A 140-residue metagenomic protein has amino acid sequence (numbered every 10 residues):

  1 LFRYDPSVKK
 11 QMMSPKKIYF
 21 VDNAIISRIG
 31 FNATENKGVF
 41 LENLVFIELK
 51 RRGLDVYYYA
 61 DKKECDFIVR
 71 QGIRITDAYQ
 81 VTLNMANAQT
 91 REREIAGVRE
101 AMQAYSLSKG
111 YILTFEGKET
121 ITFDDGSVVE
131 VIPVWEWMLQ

Functional and structural regions predicted by a protein language model:
L1-I75: Accessory nucleic acid-recognition modules appended to NTPase machines
S7, S27, N87, E119 (+1 more regions): Flexible, glycine-rich phosphate/dinucleotide-binding loops and adjacent beta-alpha linkers at cofactor/substrate
G30, T90, I121-F123: Short glycine-/acidic-enriched loop or helix-start segments at secondary-structure transitions that form or flank
T76-N87: Active-site ExK catalytic segment of metal-dependent nucleases
R91-A104, S108: Short, charged, amphipathic alpha-helix that recurs within catalytic cores of restriction-modification and other
S108-T114: Short, hydrophobic beta-strand segments that form beta-sheet elements in well-ordered domains
E116-Q140: Domain-level recognition of nuclease-like catalytic cores that cleave nucleotide substrates
